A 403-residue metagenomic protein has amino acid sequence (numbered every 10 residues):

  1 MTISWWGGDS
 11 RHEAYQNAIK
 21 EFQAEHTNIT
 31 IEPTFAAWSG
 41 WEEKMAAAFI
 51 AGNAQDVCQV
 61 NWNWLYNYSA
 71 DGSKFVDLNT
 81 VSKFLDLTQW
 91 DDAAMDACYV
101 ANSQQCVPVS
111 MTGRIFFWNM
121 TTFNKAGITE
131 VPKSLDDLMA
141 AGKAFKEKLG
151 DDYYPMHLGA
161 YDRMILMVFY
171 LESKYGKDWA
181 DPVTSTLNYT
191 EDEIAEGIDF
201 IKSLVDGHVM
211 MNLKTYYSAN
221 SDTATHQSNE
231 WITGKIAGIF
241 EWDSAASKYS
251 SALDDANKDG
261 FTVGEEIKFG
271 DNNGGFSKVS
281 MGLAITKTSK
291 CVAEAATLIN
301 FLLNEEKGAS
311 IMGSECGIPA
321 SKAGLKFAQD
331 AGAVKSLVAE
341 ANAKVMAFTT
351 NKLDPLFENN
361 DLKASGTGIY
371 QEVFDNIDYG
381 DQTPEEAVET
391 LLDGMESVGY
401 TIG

Functional and structural regions predicted by a protein language model:
M1-G72, T80-L87, E130, N220-S221 (+7 more regions): Conserved N-terminal structural module of periplasmic/extracytoplasmic solute-binding proteins
E13, K74-F75, S244-S251, M281-A364 (+1 more regions): Mature extracytoplasmic/periplasmic domains
A24, E32, N102, A126 (+2 more regions): Extracytoplasmic/periplasmic substrate-recognition and gating elements
F35-K44, N63, L135-M139, K214-I232: Short helix-initiation/N-cap motifs at beta->coil->alpha
N61-G113, G260-E266, K335-S336: Hinge/lid segment of periplasmic solute-binding proteins
A101, Q105-V109, R114, M139-I194: Extracytoplasmic/periplasmic solute-binding protein
G142-K143, T186-A219: Glycine-centered hinge/linker elements that transmit conformational signals in sensory and ligand-binding systems
E340-E396: C-terminal capping/gating helix-and-loop segments adjacent to ligand/active sites or protein-protein/ligand interfaces
